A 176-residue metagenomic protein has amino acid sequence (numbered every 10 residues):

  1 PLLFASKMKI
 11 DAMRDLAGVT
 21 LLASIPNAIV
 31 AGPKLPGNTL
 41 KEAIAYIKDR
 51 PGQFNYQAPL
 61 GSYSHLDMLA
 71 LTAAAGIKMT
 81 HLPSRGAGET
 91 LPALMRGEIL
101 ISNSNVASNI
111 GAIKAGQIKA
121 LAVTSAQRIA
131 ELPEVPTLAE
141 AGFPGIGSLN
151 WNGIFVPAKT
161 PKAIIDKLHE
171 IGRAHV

Functional and structural regions predicted by a protein language model:
L3-E89, L138, L149-R173: Hinge/capping helix and adjacent helix->loop/strand transition within the periplasmic-binding protein
A5-D11, G111-V123: Extracytoplasmic "Venus flytrap"/periplasmic binding protein-like
A17, A43, Q117-A130, G147: Conserved helix-loop-beta element of the AMP-binding
P33, V106-A107, S125-A126, A158: Short secondary-structure boundary segments
A43-P51, I110-K119: Basic phosphate/pyrophosphate-binding loop/patch that engages nucleotide-derived ligands
L69-A74, G88-S102, A107-Q117: Short helices/loops that flank or line small-molecule/ion binding pockets
S84, N103-N105, V123, S148: Short beta-strand and adjacent tight-turn residues that come in two discontinuous sequence segments and form the edges
